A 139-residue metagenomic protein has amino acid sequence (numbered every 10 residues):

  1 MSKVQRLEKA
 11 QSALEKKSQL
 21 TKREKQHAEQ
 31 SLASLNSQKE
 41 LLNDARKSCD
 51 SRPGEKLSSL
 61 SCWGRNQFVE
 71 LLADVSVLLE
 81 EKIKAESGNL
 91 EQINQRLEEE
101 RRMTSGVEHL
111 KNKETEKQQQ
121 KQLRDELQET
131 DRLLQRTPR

Functional and structural regions predicted by a protein language model:
M1-R139: Charge-rich amphipathic alpha-helical interaction elements
